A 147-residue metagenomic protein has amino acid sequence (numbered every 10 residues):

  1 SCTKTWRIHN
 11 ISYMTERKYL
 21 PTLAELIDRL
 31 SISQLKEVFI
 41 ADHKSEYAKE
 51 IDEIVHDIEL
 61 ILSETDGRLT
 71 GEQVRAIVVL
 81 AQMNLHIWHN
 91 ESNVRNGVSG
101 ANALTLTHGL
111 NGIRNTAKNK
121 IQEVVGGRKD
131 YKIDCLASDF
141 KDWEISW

Functional and structural regions predicted by a protein language model:
H9-N10: Intrinsic-disorder-associated, low-complexity terminal segments enriched in Asp/Asn/His/Tyr and depleted of Lys/Arg
T15-W147: Anionic, Ser/Thr-rich low-complexity intrinsically disordered regions
